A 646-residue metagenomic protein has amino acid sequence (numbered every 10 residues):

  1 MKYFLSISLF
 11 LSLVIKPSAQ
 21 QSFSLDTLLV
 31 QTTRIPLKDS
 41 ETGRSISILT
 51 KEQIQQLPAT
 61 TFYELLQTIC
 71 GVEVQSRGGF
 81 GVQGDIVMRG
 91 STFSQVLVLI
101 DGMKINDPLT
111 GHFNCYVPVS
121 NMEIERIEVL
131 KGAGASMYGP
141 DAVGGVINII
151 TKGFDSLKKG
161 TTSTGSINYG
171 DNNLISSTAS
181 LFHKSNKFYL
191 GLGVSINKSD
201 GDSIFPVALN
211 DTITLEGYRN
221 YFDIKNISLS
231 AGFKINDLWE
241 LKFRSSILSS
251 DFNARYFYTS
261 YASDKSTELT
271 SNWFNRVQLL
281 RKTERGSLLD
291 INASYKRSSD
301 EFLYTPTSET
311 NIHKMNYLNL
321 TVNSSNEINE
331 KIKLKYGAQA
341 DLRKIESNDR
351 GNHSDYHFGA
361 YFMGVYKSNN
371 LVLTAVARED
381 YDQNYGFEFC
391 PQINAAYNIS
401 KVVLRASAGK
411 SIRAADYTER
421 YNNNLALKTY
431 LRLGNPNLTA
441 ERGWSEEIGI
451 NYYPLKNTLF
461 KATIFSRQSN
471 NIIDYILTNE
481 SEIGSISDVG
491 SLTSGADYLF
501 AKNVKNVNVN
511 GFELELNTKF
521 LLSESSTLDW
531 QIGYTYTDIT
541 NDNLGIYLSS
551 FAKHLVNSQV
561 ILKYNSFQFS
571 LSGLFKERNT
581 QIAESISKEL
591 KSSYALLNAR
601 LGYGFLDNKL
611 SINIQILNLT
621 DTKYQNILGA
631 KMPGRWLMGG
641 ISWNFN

Functional and structural regions predicted by a protein language model:
T27-Q55, D85: N-terminal periplasmic "start-of-domain" segments of outer-membrane beta-barrel proteins
Y63, Q67-M103, D107: Extracytoplasmic beta-strand/coil segments of soluble accessory domains associated with Gram-negative outer-membrane
K104-K131: Short acidic/polar hinge/loop motifs at secondary-structure boundaries that mediate gating or recognition
S136, K158, F182-T267: Periplasmic-side early beta-strands and strand-to-turn transitions of outer-membrane beta-barrels
K152-H183, V194, G217-N220: Short strand-turn segments of transmembrane beta-barrel domains in outer membranes, especially the first one or two
D202-F205, R413, N470, F575-I582 (+3 more regions): C-terminal beta-signal and adjacent terminal beta-strands/loops of Gram-negative outer-membrane beta-barrel proteins
S260-K282, N384, V403, K410-S469 (+4 more regions): Outer-membrane beta-barrel signature, preferentially recognizing the C-terminal barrel domain of Gram-negative
E330, K367-L371, F465-Q468, S491-T580 (+2 more regions): Gram-negative outer-membrane beta-barrel transporters
